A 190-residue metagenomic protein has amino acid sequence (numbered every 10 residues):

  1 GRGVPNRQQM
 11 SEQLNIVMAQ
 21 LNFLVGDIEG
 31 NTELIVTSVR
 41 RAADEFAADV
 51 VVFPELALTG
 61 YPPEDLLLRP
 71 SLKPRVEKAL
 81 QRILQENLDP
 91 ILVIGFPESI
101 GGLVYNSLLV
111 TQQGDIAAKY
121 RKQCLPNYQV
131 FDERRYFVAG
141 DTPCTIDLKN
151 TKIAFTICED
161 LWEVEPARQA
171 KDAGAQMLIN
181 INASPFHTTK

Functional and structural regions predicted by a protein language model:
G1-G3: Residue-identity detector for glycine
P5-K190: Enzyme catalytic cores with a strong preference for nitrogen-chemistry domains
